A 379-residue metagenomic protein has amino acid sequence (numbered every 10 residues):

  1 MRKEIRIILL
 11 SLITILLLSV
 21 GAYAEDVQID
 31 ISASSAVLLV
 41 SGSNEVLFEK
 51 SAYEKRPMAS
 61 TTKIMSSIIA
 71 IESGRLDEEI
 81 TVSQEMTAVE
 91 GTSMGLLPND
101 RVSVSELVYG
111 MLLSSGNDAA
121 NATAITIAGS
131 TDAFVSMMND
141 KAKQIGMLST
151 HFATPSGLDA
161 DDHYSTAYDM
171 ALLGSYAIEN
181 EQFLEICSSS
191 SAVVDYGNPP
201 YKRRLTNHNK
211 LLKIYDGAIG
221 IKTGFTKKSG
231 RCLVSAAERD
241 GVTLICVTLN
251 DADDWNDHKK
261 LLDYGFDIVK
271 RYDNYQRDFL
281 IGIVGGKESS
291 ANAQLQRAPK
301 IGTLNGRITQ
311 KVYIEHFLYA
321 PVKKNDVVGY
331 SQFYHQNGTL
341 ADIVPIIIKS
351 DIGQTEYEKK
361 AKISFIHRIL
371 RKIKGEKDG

Functional and structural regions predicted by a protein language model:
M1-L9: Bacterial N-terminal signal peptides that target proteins for export
E4, V20-G21: Secretory targeting signatures
L9-S19: Bacterial N-terminal signal peptides
L16, Y23, S290-A293: N-terminal type II signal-anchor transmembrane helix that functions as the membrane-insertion/stop-transfer segment
A22-E181: Active-site-adjacent loops and short helices of periplasmic peptidoglycan-processing enzymes
M147-L148, D159-Y164, Y168-G379: Domain-terminus/edge residues, biased toward the C-terminal soluble/receptor-binding domains of extracytoplasmic
